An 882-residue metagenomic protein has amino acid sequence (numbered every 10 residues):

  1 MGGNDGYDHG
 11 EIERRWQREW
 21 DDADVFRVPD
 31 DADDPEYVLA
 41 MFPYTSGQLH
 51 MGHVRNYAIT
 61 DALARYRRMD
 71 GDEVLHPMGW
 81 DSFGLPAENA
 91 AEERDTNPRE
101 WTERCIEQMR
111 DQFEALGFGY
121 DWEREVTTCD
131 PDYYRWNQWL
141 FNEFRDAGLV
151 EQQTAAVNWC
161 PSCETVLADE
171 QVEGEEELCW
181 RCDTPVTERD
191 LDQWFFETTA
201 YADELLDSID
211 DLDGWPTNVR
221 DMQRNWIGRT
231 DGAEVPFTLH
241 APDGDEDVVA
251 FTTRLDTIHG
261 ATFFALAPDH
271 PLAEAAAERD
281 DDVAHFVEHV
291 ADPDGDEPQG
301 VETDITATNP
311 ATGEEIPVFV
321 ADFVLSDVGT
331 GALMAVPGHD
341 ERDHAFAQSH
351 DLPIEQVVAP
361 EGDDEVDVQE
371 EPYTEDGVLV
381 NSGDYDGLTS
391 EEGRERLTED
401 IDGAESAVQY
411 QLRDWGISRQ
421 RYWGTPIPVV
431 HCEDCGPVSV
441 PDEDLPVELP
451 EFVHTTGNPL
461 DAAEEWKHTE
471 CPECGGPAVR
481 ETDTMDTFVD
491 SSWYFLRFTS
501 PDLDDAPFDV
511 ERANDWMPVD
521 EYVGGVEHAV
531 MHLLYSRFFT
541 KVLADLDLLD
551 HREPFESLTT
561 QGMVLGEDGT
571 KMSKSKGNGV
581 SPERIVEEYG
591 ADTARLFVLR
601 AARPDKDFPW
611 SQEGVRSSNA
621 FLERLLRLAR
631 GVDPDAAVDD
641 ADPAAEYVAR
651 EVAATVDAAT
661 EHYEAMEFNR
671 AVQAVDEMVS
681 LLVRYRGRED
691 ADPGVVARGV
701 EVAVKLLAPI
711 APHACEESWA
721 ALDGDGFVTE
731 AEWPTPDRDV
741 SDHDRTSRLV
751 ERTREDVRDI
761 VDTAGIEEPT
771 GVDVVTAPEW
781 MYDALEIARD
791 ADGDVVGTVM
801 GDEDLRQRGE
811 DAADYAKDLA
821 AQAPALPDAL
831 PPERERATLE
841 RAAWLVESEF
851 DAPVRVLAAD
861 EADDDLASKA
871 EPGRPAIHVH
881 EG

Functional and structural regions predicted by a protein language model:
M1-M51, Q193, D203-L206, T217-G228 (+3 more regions): Non-catalytic terminal extensions that flank enzyme cores
E19, A23, R27-E103, R124-L140 (+3 more regions): N-terminal catalytic cores of NTP/NDP-binding nucleotidyl/phosphoryl-transfer enzymes
D22, D95-V248, A332-D444, P459 (+5 more regions): Residue patterns forming the tRNA-binding/recognition surfaces of aminoacyl-tRNA synthetases and related DALR
T60-D61, D70-E73, A267-E361, V366 (+1 more regions): Catalytic alpha/beta core of large soluble enzyme barrels
D81, V429-H431, D642-D657, Q673-E677 (+1 more regions): Acidic, turn-prone loop/beta-hairpin segments
T199, I305-V328, K467-K606: Alpha-helical recognition segments enriched in aromatics with Gly/Pro capping that present substrate-recognition
Q348-H350, I354, G579-A649, L819 (+4 more regions): Catalytic adenosine-cofactor/nucleotide-binding cores of aminoacyl-tRNA synthetases and other
V728-G882: C-terminal low-complexity, glycine/proline- and small-hydrophobic-enriched intrinsically disordered tails that act as
